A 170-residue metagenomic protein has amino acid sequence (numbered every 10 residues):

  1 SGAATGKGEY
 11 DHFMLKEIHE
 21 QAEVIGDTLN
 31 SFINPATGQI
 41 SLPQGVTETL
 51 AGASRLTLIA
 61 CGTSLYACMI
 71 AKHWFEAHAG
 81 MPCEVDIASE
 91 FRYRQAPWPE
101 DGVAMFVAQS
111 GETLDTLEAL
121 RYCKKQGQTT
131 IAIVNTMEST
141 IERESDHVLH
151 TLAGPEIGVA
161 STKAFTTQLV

Functional and structural regions predicted by a protein language model:
S1-L50, S54, S64, A77-H78 (+1 more regions): N-terminal segments that mediate ammonia production and transfer in glutamine-dependent amidotransferase systems
A51-V170: Glycine-rich phosphate-binding loops that contact phosphosugars or nucleotide phosphates
